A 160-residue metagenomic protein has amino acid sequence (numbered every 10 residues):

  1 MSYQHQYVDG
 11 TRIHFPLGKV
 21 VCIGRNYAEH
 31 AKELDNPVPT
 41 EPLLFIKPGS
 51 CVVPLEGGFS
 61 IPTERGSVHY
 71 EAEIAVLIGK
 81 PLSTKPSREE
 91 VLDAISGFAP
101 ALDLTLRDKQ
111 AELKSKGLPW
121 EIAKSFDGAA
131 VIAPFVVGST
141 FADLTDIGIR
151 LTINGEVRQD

Functional and structural regions predicted by a protein language model:
M1-D160: Catalytic-core "active-site belt" of small-molecule-metabolizing enzymes, emphasizing His/Asp/Glu-rich regions
